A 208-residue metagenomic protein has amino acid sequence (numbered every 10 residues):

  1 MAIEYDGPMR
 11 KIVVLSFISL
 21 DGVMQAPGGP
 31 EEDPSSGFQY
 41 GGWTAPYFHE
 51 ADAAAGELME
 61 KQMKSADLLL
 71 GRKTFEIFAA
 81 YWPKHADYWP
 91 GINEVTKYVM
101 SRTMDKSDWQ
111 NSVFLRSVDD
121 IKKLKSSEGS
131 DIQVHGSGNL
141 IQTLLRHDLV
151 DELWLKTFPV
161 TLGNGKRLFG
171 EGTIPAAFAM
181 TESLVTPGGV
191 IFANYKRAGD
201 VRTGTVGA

Functional and structural regions predicted by a protein language model:
A2-I3, G7-L149, P159-A208: Portal/gating segments that form or line small-molecule/metal binding sites
E152: Short, conserved catalytic or interaction motifs in soluble domains
